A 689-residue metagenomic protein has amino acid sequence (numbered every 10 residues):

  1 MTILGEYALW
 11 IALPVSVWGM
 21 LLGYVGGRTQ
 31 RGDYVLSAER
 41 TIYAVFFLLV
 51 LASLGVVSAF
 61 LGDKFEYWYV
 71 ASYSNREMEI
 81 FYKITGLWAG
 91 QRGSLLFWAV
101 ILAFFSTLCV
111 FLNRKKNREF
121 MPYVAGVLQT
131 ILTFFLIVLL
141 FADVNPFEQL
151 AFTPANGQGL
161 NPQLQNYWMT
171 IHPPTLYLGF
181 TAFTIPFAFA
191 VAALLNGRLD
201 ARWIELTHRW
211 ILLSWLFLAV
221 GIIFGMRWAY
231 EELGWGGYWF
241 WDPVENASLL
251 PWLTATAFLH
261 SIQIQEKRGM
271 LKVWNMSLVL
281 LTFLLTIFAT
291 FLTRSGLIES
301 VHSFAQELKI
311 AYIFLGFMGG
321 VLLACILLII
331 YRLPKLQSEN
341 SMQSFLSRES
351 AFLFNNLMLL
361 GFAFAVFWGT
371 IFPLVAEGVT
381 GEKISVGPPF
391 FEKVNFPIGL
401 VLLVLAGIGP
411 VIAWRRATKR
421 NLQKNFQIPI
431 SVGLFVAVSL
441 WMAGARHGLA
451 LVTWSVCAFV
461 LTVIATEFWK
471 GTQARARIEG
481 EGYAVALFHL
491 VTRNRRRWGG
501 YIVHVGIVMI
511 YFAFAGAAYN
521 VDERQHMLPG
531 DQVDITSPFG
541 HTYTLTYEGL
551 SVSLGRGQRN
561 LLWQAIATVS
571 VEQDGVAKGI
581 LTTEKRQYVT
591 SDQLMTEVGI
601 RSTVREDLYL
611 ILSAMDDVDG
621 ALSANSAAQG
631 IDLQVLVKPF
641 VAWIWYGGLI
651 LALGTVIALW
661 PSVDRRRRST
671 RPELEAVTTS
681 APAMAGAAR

Functional and structural regions predicted by a protein language model:
M1-R689: Solvent-exposed, non-transmembrane regions of integral membrane proteins
